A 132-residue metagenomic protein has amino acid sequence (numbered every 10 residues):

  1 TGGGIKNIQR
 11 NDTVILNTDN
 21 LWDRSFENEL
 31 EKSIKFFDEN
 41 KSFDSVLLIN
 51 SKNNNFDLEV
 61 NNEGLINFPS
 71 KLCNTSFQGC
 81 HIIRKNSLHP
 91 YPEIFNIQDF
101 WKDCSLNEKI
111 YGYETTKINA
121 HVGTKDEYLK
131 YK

Functional and structural regions predicted by a protein language model:
T1-G3, D57, F77: Short, charged, surface-exposed secondary-structure boundary motifs
T1-I15, W22-D23: Short phosphate-binding loop-to-helix
I5-D12, E59-N62, D126-K130: Short, surface-exposed amphipathic charged segments that create phosphate/polyanion-binding patches used for binding
R10, K41-F43: Short, high-confidence coil segments that cap the C-terminus of an alpha-helix and link into the following beta-strand
V14, D44-S45: Short, Asp-centered acidic motifs that coordinate Mg2+ and/or phosphate in catalytic or ligand-binding sites
V14-L16, L21-E39, K52-N54, L65-K132: Catalytic-core segments of class I nucleotidyltransferases/pyrophosphorylases that form NMP-activated intermediates
S45-V60: Short beta-strand-to-loop element that shapes/binds the nucleotide-sugar donor at the catalytic cleft/hinge
